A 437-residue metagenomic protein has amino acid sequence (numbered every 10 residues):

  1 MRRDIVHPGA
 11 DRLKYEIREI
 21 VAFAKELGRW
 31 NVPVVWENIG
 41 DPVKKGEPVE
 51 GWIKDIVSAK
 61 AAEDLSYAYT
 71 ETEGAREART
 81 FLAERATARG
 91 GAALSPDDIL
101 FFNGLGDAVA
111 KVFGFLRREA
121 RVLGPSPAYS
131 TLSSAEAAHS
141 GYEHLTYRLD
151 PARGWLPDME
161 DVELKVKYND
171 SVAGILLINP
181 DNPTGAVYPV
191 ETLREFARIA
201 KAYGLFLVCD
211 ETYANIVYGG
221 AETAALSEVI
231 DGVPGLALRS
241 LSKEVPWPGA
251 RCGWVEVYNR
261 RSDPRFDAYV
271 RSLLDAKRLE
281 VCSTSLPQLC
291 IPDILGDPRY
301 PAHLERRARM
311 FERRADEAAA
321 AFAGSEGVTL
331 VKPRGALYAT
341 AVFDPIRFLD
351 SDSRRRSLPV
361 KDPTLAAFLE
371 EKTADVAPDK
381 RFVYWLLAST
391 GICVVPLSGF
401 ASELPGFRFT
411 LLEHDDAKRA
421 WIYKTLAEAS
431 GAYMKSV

Functional and structural regions predicted by a protein language model:
M1-E16, I20-E73, E77, A83-V437: PLP-dependent class I/II
